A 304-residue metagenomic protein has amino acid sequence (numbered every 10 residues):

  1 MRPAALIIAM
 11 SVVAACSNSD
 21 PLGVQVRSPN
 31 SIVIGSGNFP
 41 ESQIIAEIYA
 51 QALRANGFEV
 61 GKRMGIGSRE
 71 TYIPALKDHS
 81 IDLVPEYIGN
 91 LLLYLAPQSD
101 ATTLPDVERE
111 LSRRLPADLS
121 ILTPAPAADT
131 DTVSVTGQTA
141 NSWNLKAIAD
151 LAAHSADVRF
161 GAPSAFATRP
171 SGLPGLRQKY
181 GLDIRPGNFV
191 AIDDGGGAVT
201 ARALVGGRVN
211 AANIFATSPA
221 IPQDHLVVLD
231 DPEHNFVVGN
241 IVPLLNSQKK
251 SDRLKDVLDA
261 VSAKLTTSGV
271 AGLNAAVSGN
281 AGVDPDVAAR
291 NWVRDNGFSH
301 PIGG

Functional and structural regions predicted by a protein language model:
S11-A15: C-terminal motif of bacterial Sec signal peptides marking the signal peptidase cleavage site
S17-D20: Bacterial signal peptide processing site
R27-E47, M64-S68, A165-T168, S278: Extracytoplasmic "Venus flytrap"
P40-E59, P174-Q178: Short, polar/charged alpha-helical segment
L95-L122, R208, A220-E233: Ligand-binding "clamshell"
L104-A162, A263-T267: A conserved helix-loop-strand patch within extracytoplasmic ligand-binding domains of the periplasmic binding
D131-N141, G239-D252: A bilobed periplasmic-binding-protein/Venus flytrap-type ligand-binding module shared by bacterial periplasmic
D157-D231: Ligand-binding pocket segment of bilobal, Venus flytrap-like solute-binding proteins
